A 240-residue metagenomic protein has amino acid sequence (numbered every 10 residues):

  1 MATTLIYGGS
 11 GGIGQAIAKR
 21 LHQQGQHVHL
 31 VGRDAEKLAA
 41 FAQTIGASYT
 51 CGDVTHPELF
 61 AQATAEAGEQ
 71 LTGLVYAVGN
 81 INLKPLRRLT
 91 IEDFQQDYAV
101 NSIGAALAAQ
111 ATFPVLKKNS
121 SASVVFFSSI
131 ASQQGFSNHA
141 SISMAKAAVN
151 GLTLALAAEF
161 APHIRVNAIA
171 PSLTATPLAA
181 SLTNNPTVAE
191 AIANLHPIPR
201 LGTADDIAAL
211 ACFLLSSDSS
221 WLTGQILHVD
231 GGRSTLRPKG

Functional and structural regions predicted by a protein language model:
S10-G11: Conserved glycine-rich cofactor-binding loop
P85-L86, T90-Q96, I192: Substrate-binding pocket helix/loop in short-chain dehydrogenase/reductase
A109, A145, T153: Active-site helix of classical SDR
P114, A157-P162: Alpha-helical segment proximal to the catalytic Tyr-Lys
S129: Residue(s) in the substrate-gating loop at a strand-loop-helix junction that position the organic substrate next
A161-R165, L222-G224: Short, small/polar-rich loop/turn modules that mediate ligand/substrate recognition or access, typified
C212, T223-G240: Short C-terminal tail/terminal secondary-structure segment of NAD(P)H-dependent dehydrogenase/reductase domains
